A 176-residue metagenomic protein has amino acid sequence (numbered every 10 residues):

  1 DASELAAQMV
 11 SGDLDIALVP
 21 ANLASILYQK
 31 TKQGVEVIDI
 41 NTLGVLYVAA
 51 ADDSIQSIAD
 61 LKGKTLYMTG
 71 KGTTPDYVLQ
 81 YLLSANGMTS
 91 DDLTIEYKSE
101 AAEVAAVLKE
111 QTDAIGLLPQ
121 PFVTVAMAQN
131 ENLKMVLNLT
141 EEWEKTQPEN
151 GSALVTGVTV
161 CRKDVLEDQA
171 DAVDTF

Functional and structural regions predicted by a protein language model:
D1-Y97, T112-Q120, E131-L139: Short, glycine-/small- and polar/acidic-enriched structural segments that line small-molecule recognition paths
E4-L5, A102-V104: Short acidic active-site motifs
N22-L23, E103-F176: Pocket-lining segment of extracytoplasmic ligand-binding domains
